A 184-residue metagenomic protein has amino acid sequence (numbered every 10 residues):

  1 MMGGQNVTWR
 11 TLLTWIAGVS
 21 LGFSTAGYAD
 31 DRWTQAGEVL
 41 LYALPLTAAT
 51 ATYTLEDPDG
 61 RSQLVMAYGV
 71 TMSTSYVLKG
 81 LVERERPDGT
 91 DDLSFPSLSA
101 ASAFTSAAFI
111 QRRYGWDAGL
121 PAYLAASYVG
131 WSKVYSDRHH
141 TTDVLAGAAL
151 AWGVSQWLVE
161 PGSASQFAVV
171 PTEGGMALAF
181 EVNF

Functional and structural regions predicted by a protein language model:
M2-Y42, P58-D59, S75-F184: Replace "edges of transmembrane helices
A43-T52: Hydrophobic core of alpha-helical transmembrane segments in multi-pass integral membrane proteins
A51-T71: Interfacial segments of alpha-helical transmembrane regions
